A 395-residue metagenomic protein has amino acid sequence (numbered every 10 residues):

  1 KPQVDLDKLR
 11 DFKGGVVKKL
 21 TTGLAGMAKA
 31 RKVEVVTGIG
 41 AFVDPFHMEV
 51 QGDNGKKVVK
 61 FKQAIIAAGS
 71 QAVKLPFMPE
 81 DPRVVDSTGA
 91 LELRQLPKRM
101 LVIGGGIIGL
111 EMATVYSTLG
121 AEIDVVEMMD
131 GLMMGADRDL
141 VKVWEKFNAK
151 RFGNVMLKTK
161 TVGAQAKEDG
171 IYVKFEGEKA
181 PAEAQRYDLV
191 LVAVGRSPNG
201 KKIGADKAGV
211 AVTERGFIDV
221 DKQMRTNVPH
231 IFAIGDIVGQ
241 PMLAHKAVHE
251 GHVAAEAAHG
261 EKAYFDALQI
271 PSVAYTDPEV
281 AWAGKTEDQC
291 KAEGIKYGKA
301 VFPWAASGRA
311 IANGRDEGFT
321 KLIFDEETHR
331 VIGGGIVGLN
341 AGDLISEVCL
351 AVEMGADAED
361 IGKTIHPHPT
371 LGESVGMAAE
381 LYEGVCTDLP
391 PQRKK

Functional and structural regions predicted by a protein language model:
K1, Q71-V73, A211-E214, E261-P271 (+1 more regions): A short alpha-helix-loop-beta-strand transition element characteristic of N-terminal alpha/beta dinucleotide-binding
K1-G14, I361: Short glycine/proline- and acidic residue-enriched helix-loop micro-motifs that form flexible lids or anion-recognition
D11, G15-T21, A25, L91-E92 (+4 more regions): Rossmann-like dinucleotide-binding cores of NAD(P)H-dependent redox enzymes
E34-T37, A41-G52, V59, G120-K222 (+4 more regions): A Rossmann-like FAD-binding core segment of flavoenzymes
I66-E122, V126, R151, V155 (+3 more regions): Glycine-rich dinucleotide-binding loop and its adjacent helix/turn
D81-P97, Q185-A258: FAD-site-proximal beta/loop scaffold in flavoenzymes
H259, Y275-T286, K291-K395: Flexible, glycine-rich terminal cap/loop adjacent to redox cofactors in electron-transfer oxidoreductases
